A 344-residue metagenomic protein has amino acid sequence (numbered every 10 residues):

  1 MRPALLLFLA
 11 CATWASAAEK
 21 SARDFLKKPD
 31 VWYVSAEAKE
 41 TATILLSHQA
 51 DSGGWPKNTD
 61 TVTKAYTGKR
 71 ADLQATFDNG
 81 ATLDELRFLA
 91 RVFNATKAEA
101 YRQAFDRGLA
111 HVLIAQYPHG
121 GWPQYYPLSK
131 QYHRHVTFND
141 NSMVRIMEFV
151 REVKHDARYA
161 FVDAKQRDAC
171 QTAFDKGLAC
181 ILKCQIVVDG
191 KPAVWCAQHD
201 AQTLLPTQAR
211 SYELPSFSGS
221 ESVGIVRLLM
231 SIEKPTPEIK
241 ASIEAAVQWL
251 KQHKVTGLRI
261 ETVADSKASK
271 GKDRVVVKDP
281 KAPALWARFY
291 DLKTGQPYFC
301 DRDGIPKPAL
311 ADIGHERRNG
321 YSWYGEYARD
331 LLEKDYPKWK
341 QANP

Functional and structural regions predicted by a protein language model:
M1-F8: Sec-dependent signal peptide recognition, specifically the positively charged N-region followed immediately by
F8-A17: Hydrophobic h-region of N-terminal signal peptides that target proteins for export in Gram-negative bacteria
A18, L73-F77, R145: Mature catalytic domains of secreted/periplasmic carbohydrate-active enzymes
A18-T41, E148, E152-K176, Q202-A209 (+2 more regions): Terminal, non-catalytic domain-edge segments
S35, K39-F88: N-terminal carbohydrate-binding/catalytic regions of secreted carbohydrate-active enzymes
E40-G54, A104-G121, T172-G190, S242-R259: Long, well-ordered core segments of solenoidal/helical folds
K57-F77, I114, P118-F138, Y159 (+1 more regions): A cross-kingdom feature marking solvent-exposed beta-strand/loop segments within repeated, beta-rich binding/scaffold
R102, D106-L109, L113, K130-Q185 (+1 more regions): Eukaryote-skewed repeat-based solenoidal scaffolds used as protein-protein interaction platforms, primarily
